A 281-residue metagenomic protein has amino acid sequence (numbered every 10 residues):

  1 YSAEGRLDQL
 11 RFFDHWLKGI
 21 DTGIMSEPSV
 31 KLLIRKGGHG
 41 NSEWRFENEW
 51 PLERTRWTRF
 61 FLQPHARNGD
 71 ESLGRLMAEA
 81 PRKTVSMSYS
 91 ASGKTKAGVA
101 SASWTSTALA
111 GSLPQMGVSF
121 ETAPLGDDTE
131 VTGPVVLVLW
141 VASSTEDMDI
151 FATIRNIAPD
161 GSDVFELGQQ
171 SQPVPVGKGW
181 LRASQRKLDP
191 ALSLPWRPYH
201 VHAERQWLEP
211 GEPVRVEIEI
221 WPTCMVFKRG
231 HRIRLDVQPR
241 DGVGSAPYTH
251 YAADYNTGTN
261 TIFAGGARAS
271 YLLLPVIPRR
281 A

Functional and structural regions predicted by a protein language model:
Y1-A281: C-terminal, loop-rich substrate-recognition/catalytic regions characterized by aromatic stacking residues
